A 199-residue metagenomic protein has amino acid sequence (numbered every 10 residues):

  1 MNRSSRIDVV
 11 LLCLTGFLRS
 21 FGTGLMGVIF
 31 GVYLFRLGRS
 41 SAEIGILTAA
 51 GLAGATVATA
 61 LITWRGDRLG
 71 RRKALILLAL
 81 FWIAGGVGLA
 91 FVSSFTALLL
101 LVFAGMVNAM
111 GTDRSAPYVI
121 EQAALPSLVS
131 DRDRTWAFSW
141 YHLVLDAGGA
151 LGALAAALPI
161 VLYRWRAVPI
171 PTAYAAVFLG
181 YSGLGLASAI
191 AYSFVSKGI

Functional and structural regions predicted by a protein language model:
N2-A55: Helix-loop boundary and gating motifs at the non-cytosolic
F17, G85, F95-A116: Hydrophobic core of transmembrane alpha-helices in multi-pass small-molecule transporters, especially MFS/SLC-type
G31-V32, R36, L151-T172: Transmembrane alpha-helix termini and helix-breaking/packing motifs in multi-pass membrane transporters
S41-A42, D113-P117, V129-Y141: Loop-to-transmembrane helix entry/capping segments in MFS-fold secondary transporters and related SLC/MFSD carriers
L52-A60, G149-A150: Residue-level signature of mid-helix packing/kink "hotspots" within the transmembrane helices of 12-pass Major
A58-G70, I160: Helix-to-loop junctions at the C-terminal end of transmembrane segments in multipass secondary transporters
K73-G88: Structural signature of the two symmetry-related core transmembrane helices
A156-V161, S182-I199: C-terminal membrane-cytosol helix-exit motif in multi-pass small-molecule transporters
